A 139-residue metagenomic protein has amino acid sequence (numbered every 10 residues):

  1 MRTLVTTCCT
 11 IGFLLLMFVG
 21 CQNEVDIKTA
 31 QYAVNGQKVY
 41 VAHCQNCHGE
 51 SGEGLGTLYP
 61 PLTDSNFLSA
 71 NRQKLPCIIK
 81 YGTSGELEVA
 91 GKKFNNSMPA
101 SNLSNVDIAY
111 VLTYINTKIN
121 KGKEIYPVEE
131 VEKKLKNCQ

Functional and structural regions predicted by a protein language model:
M1-C21: Sec-dependent bacterial lipoprotein signal peptides
C21-V39: Electrostatic cytochrome c docking/interface patches
E24, E50-S51: Cys/His-rich metal-chelating microdomains
Y32, N71, L75, D107-I108 (+1 more regions): Stable alpha-helical elements in mature extracytoplasmic
G36-E50, M98, V111-I115: The canonical Cys-X-X-Cys-His
V39, N66-N71, P76: Conserved helix-turn-beta segment immediately C-terminal to the redox Cys motif in thioredoxin-like folds
T57-T63, S84-K136: Axial heme c-ligation environment in periplasmic c-type cytochrome domains
